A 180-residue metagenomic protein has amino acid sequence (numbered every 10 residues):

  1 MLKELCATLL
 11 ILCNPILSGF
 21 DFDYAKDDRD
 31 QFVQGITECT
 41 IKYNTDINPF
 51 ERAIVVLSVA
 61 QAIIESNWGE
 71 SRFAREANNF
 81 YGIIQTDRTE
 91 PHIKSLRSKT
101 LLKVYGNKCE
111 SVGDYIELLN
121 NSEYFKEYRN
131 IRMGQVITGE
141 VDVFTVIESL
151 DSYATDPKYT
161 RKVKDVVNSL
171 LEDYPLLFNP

Functional and structural regions predicted by a protein language model:
M1-E4: Positively charged n-region of N-terminal signal peptides that target proteins for export
A7-A60, I64-P180: Catalytic cores of secreted/periplasmic lytic hydrolases that degrade extracellular macromolecules
